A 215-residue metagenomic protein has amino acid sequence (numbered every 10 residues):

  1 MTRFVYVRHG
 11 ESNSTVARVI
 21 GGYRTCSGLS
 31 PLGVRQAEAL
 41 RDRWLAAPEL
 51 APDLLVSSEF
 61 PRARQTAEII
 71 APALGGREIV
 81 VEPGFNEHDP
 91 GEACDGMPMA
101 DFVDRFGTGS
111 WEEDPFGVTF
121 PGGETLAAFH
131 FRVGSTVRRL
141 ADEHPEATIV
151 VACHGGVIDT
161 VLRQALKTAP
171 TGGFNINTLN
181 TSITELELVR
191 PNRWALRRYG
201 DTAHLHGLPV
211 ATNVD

Functional and structural regions predicted by a protein language model:
M1-R3, G76, H88-A100, D142 (+2 more regions): Acidic, low-complexity terminal tails and accessory targeting/binding regions of phosphate-metabolizing enzymes
T2, R8-R77: Active-site-proximal alpha-helix that buttresses catalytic centers in soluble enzyme cores
G10, G155, T202: Active-site metal-binding loops of divalent metal-dependent hydrolases
N13, R62-R64, E87-D89, V157-D159: Short, active-site-adjacent cap segments at secondary-structure transitions
S14, A71-G134, A195-R198, P209 (+1 more regions): Phosphate-handling substructures
A47-A51, L140-A147: Glycine-rich phosphate-binding loop signature in dinucleotide/nucleotide-binding domains
S57-S58, F131, A152-C153: Short beta-strand scaffold positions
